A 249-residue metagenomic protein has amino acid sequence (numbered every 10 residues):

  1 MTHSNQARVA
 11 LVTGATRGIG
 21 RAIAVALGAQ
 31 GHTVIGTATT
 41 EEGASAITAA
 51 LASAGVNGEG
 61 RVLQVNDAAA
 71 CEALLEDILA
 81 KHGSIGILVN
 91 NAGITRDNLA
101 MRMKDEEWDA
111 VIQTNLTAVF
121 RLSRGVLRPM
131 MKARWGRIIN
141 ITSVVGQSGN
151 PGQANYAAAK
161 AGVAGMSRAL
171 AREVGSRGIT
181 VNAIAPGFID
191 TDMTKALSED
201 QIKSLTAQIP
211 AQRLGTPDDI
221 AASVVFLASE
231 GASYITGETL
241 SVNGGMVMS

Functional and structural regions predicted by a protein language model:
T16-R17: Conserved glycine-rich cofactor-binding loop
Q30-A46: Conserved glycine-rich Rossmann-like NAD(P)H-binding loop of the short-chain dehydrogenase/reductase
L99-A100, K104-I112, L205: Substrate-binding pocket helix/loop in short-chain dehydrogenase/reductase
S123, A159, S167: Active-site helix of classical SDR
R128, R172-S176, S233: Alpha-helical segment proximal to the catalytic Tyr-Lys
S143: Residue(s) in the substrate-gating loop at a strand-loop-helix junction that position the organic substrate next
G175, T180, I235-G237, N243: Short, small/polar-rich loop/turn modules that mediate ligand/substrate recognition or access, typified
